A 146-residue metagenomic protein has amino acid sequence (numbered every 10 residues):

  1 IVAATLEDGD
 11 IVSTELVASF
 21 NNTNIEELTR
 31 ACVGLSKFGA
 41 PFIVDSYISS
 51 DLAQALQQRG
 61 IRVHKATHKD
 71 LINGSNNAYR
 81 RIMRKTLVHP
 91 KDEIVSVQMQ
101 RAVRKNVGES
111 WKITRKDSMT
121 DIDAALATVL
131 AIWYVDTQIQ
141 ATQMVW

Functional and structural regions predicted by a protein language model:
I1-H68, I72, N76, H89-W146: RNase H-like, metal-dependent nuclease domains and their acidic two-metal-ion catalytic environment used
N76-K85: Short, surface-exposed amphipathic charged segments that create phosphate/polyanion-binding patches used for binding
